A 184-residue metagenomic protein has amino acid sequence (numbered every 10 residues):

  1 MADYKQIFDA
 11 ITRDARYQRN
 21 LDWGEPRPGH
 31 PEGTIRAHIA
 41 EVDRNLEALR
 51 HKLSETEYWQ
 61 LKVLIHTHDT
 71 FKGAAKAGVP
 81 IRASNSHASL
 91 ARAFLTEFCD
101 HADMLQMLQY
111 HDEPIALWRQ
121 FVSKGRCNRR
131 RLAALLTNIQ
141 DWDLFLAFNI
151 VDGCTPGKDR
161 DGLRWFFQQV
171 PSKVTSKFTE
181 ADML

Functional and structural regions predicted by a protein language model:
M1-G78: Acidic/His-rich, divalent-metal-binding segments that scaffold phosphate/diphosphate chemistry
M1-Q6, T12-R13, N20, L132 (+2 more regions): Extended interaction regions within the primary functional domain
I7-A10, N45, F94, M107 (+4 more regions): Residues that form generic nucleotide/phosphate-binding pockets
Q18-G24, Y58, Q120-K124, R160-R164: Short coil/turn segments at secondary-structure boundaries
E32-I35, I81-N85, L163: Flexible, glycine- and charge-enriched loops at secondary-structure boundaries
L49-P156: Divalent metal-dependent catalytic cores for phosphoryl transfer on phosphate-bearing substrates
D141-L184: Charged substrate- and nucleic-acid-binding regions of tRNA-handling and nucleotidyl-transfer enzymes, centered on
